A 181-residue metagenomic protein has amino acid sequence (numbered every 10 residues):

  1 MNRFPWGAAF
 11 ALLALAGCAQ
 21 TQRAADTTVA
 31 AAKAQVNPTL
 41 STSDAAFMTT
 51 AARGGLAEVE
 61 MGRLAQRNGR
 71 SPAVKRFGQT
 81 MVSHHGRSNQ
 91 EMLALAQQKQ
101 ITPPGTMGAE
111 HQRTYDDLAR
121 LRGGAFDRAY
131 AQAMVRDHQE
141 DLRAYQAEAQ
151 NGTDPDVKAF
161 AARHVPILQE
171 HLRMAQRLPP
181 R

Functional and structural regions predicted by a protein language model:
N2-G7, C18-R181: His/Met- and acidic-residue-enriched segments that coordinate or traffic transition-metal cofactors and support
